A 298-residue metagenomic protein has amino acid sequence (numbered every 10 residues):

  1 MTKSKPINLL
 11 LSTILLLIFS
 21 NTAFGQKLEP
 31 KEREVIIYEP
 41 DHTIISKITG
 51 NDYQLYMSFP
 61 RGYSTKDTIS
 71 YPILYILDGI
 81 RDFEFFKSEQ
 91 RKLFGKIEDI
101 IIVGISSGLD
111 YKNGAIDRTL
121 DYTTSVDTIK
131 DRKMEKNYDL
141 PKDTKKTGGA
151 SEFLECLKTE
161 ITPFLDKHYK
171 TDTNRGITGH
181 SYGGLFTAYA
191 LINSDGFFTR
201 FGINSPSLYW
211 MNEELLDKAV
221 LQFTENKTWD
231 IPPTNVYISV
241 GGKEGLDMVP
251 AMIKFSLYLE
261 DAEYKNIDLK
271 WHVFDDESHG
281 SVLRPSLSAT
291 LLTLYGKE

Functional and structural regions predicted by a protein language model:
M1-P30: Bacterial Sec-dependent N-terminal signal peptides
G25-Y71: A domain-start/cap signature at the N-terminus of enzymes
I73-C156, E160, F164-H168: Serine-hydrolase catalytic machinery in alpha/beta-hydrolase-like enzymes
Y169-H180, F201: Alpha/beta-hydrolase fold nucleophile elbow
G179-G183, T187: Gly/Ala-rich beta-loop-alpha elbow adjacent to hydrolase catalytic centers
Y189-T199: Conserved hydrolase catalytic core segment
F197-L208: A conserved short beta-strand
Y209-E277: The feature captures the conserved acid-bearing segment of alpha/beta-hydrolase catalytic domains
